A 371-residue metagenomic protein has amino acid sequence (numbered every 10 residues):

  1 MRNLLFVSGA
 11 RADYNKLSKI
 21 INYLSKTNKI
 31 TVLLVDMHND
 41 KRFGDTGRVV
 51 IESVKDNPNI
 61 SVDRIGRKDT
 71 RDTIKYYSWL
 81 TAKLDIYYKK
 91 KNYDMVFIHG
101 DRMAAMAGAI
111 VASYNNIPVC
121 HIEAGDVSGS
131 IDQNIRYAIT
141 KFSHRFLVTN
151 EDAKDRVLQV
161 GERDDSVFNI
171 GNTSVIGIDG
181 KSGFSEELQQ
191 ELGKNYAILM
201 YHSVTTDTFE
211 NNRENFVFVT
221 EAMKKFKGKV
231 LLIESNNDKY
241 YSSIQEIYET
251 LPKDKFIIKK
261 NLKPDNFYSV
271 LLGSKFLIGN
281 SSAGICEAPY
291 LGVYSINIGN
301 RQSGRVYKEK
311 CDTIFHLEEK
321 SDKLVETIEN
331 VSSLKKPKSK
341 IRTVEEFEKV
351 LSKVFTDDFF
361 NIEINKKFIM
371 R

Functional and structural regions predicted by a protein language model:
M1-R371: Nucleotide-activated sugar donor-binding and catalytic core shared by glycosyltransferases and related lipid-linked
